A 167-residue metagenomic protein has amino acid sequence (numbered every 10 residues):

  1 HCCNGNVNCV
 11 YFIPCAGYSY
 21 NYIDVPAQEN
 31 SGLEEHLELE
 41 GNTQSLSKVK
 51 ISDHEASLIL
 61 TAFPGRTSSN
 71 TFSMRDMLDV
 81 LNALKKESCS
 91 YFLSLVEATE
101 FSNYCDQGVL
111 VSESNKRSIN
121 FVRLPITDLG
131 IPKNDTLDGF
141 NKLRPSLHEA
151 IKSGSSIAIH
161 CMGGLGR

Functional and structural regions predicted by a protein language model:
H1-G65: Flexible, polar/low-complexity N-terminal or interdomain linker segments that lie immediately upstream of folded
S31, G41-K48, D53-I157: Cysteine-based protein phosphatase catalytic domain of the PTP/DSP
G154-R167: A phosphate-binding catalytic loop at a beta-strand-loop-alpha-helix junction that coordinates phosphoryl groups
